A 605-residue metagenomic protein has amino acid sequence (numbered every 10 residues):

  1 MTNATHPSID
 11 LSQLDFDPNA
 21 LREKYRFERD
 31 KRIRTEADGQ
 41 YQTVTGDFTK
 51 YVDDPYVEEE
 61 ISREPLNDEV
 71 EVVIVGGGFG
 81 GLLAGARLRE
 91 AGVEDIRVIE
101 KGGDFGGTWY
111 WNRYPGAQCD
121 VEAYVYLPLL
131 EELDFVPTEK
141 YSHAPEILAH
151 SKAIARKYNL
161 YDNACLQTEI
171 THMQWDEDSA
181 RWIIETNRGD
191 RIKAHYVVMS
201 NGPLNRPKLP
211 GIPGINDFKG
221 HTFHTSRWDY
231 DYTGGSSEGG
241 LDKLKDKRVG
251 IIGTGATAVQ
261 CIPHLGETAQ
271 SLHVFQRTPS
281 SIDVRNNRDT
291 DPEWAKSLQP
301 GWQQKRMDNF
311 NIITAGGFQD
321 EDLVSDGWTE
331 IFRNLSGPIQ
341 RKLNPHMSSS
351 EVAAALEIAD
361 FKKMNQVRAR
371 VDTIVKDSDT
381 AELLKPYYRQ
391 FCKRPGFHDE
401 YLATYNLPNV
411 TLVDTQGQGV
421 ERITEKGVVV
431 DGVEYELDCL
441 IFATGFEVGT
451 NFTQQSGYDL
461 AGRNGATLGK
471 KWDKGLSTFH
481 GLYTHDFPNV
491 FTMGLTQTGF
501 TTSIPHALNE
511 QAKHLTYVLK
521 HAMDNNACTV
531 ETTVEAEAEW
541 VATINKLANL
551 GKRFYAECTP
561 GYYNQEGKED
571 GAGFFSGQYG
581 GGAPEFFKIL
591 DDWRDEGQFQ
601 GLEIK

Functional and structural regions predicted by a protein language model:
T2-V72, R89-N216, D231, L241-D246 (+2 more regions): N-terminal FAD-binding dinucleotide-binding subdomain shared by FAD-dependent oxidases/monooxygenases
G76-L82, T254-G255: Glycine-rich Rossmann-fold phosphate-binding loop(s) that bind the pyrophosphate of adenine dinucleotide cofactors
L82-L83, Q260: Short alpha-helical segment within the catalytic ATP-binding CA
L88, C261-L265: Aromatic pocket-lining residues of Rossmann-like dinucleotide-binding sites
T222: Conserved active-site neighborhood of enzyme catalytic/cofactor-binding cores
G235-S236: Acidic/histidine-rich helix-loop elements that form or flank divalent-metal/phosphate-binding sites at the catalytic
V249: Conserved class I S-adenosyl-L-methionine
